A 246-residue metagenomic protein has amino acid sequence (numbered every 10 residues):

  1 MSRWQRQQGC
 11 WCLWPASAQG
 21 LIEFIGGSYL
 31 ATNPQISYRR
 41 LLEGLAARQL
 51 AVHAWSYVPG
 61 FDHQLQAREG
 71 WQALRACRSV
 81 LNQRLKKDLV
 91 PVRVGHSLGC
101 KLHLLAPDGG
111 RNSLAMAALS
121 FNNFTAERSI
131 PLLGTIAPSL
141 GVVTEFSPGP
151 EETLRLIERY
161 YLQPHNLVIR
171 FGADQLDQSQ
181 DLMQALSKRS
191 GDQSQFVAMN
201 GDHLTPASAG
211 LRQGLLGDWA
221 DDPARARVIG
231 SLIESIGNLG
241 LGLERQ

Functional and structural regions predicted by a protein language model:
R3-P59: Short, surface-exposed "cap/lid" segments of acyl-processing enzymes
L13-A16, A115, T125-Q195: The feature captures the conserved acid-bearing segment of alpha/beta-hydrolase catalytic domains
F61-D88: Alpha/beta-hydrolase active-site loop
P91-H103: Gly/Ala-rich beta-loop-alpha elbow adjacent to hydrolase catalytic centers
P91-V92, A115-A117: Residue in the alpha/beta-hydrolase core beta-strand immediately N-terminal to the catalytic nucleophile
C100-R111, M116: Short glycine-enriched nucleophile-adjacent loop and the immediately C-terminal alpha-helix near the catalytic center
R189-L215: Catalytic histidine neighborhood in serine/cysteine hydrolases with alpha/beta-hydrolase-type architecture
S208-Q246: Catalytic active-site module of serine/aspartate enzymes centered on a nucleophile-bearing elbow/loop
